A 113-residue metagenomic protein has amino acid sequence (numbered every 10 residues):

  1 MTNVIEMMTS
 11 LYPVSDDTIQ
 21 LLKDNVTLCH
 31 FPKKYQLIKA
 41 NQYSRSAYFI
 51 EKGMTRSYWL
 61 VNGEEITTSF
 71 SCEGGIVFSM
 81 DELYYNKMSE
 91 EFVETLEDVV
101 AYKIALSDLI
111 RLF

Functional and structural regions predicted by a protein language model:
M1-L28, E82: Cyclic nucleotide-binding regulatory module and flanking cytosolic helices
V26, S44, E65, M88: Short coil/loop residues immediately preceding or within conserved phosphate-binding loops of NTP-utilizing enzyme
T27, Q36, M54-W59, I76 (+1 more regions): Short beta-strand segments in beta-sandwich/barrel cores
K34, R45-R56, E73-G74: Glycine- and acidic-residue-biased ligand/ion/polar-headgroup-sensing regions
L37-Q42: Short phosphate-coordinating micro-motif centered on Lys-Gly-acidic
W59, E64-T67: Compact nucleic-acid interaction/catalytic patches
I66-F113: Cyclic-nucleotide recognition modules
